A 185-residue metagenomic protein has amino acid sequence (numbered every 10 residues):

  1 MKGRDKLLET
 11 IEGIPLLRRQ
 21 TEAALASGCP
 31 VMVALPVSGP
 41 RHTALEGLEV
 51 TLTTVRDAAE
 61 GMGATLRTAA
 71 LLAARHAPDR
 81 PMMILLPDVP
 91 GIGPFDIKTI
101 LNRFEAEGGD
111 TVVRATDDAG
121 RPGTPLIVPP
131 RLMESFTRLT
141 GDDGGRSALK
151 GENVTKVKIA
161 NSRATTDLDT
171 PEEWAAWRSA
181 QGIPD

Functional and structural regions predicted by a protein language model:
M1-P122, N153-I159, P184: Nucleotide and nucleotide-moiety/phosphate-recognizing core
E9-E12, M133-T137: Short, flexible loop segments at the rims of nucleotide/cofactor-binding pockets, characterized by
V89, T124-I127, T137, T165-T166: A residue-level structural signature of the nucleotidyltransferase/glycosyltransferase Rossmann-like core
A119-G120, R131-L132, S162: Short acidic/polar capping segments at secondary-structure boundaries
G123-E134, P171: Conserved nucleotide-sugar donor-binding and metal-coordinating catalytic region shared by glycosyltransferases
E134, R138-D185: Conserved alpha/beta core of the MobA/IspD/sugar-nucleotide pyrophosphorylase nucleotidyltransferase superfamily
